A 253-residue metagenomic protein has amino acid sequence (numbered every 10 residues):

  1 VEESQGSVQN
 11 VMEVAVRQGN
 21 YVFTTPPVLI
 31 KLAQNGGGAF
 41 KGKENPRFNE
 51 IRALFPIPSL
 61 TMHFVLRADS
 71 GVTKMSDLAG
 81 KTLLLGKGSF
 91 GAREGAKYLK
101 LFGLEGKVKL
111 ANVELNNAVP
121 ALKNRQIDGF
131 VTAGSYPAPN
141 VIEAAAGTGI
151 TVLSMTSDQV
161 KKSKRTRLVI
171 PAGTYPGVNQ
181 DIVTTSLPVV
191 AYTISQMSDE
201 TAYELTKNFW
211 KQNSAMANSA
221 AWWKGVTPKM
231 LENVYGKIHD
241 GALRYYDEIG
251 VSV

Functional and structural regions predicted by a protein language model:
V1, P56-N124, P228-E232, G236-G241 (+1 more regions): Bilobed "Venus flytrap"/periplasmic-binding protein-like clamshell domains and structurally analogous long
V1-D77, L84-K87: Short, glycine-/small- and polar/acidic-enriched structural segments that line small-molecule recognition paths
N10-V11, K31-A33, H63, A92-E94 (+2 more regions): Extracytoplasmic/secreted cell-surface and envelope-processing proteins
Q18, F23-P26, A33-G36, A68 (+9 more regions): Sec/Tat-exported extracytoplasmic proteins
P26, N35-G37, E44, S70 (+1 more regions): Pocket-lining segment of extracytoplasmic ligand-binding domains
F48-I51, G80, K107, G149: A generic structural signal for alpha->beta connector loops
D77, K81-T82, G88-K97, T166-Y235: Ligand-binding clefts/hinges and TM-proximal coupling segments of bilobed small-molecule sensing domains
V113-N117, K123-N124, G134-G147, V152 (+2 more regions): An extracytoplasmic/periplasmic, membrane-proximal ligand-sensing/linker region
